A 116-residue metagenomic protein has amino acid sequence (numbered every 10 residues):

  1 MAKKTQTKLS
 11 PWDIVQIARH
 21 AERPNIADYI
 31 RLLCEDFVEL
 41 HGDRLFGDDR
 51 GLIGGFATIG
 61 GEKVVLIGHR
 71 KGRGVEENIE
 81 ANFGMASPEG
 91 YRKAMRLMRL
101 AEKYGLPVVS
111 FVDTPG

Functional and structural regions predicted by a protein language model:
M1-G116: Terminal-region recognition feature
